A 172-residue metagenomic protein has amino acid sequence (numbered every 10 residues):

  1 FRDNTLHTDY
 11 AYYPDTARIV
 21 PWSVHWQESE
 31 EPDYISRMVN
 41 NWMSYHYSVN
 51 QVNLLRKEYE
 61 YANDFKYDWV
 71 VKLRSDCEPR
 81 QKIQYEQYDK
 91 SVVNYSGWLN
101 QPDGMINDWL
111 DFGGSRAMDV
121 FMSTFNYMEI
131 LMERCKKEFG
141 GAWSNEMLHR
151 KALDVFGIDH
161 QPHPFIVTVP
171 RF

Functional and structural regions predicted by a protein language model:
F1-F172: ER/Golgi luminal nucleotide-sugar-dependent glycosyltransferases, focusing on the catalytic module
